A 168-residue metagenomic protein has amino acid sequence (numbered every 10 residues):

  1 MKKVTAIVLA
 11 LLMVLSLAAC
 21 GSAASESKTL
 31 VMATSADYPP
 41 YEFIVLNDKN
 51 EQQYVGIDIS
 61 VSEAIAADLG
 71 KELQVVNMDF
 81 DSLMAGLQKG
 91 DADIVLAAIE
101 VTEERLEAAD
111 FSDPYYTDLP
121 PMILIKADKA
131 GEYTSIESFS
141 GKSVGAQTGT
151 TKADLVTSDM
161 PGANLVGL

Functional and structural regions predicted by a protein language model:
M1-T29: Short, low-complexity disordered leader/linker segments with a strong preference for bacterial N-terminal type II
L12, A19, N77, G90-D91 (+1 more regions): Conserved functional loop/turn residues at catalytic and ligand-binding sites
S27-I99: Extracytoplasmic small-molecule ligand-binding "clamshell" domains of the periplasmic binding protein/Venus flytrap
T29, E72, D110, N164-V166: Ser/Thr- (and often Asn-) enriched beta-sheet segments in non-cytosolic proteins
M32, A36-P39, Q52-A67, D118-L168: Bilobed "Venus flytrap"/periplasmic-binding protein-like clamshell domains and structurally analogous long
P40-V45, E103-L106, L155: A short acidic, helix-capping loop that chelates divalent metal ions and anchors anionic groups
V45-D48, G90, A109-S112, D159-G162: Short, glycine/charged-enriched secondary-structure capping and boundary segments
E72-S138: Acidic, polar ligand-binding/catalytic clefts
